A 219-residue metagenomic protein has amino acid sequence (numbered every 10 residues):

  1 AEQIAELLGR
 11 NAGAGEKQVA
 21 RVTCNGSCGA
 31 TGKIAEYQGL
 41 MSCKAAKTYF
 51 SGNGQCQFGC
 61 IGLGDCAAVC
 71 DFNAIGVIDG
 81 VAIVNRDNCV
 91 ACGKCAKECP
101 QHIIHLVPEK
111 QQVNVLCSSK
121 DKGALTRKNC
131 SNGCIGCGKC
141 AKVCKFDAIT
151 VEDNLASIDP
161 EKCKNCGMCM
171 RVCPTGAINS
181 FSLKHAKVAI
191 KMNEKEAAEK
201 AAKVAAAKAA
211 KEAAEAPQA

Functional and structural regions predicted by a protein language model:
A1-C137, K142-V143, D147, V172 (+2 more regions): Ferredoxin-type iron-sulfur electron-transfer modules and their immediate structural context
D121-K122, V151-L155: Cys/His-clustered metal-coordination modules, chiefly Zn-binding fingers
